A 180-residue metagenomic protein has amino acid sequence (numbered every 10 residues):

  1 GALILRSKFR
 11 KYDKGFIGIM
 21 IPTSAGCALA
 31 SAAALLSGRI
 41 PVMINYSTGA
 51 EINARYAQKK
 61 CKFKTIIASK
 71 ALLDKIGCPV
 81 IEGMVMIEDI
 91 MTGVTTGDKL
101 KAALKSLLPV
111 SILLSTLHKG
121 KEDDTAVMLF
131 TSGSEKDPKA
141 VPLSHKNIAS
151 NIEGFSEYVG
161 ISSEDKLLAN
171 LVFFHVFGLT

Functional and structural regions predicted by a protein language model:
L3-F9, S31, T48-G77, V94-A102 (+2 more regions): Conserved ATP-dependent adenylate/AMP-binding module captured primarily in the ANL superfamily
I4-T48, K166, N170-V172: Conserved AMP-binding/adenylate-forming
I17, A34, I66, T125 (+2 more regions): Conserved S/T- and glycine-rich ATP-binding loop of Class I adenylate-forming
I21, I44-N45, S69, G83-G93: Short beta-strand elements of ligand-binding domains
V85-T92, D98-F130, K136-D137, G160-K166: Conserved pre-ATP/AMP-binding loop-to-beta segment of ANL
S144-H145: Short coil-to-helix segment of the ABC ATPase nucleotide-binding domain corresponding to the Q-loop/switch region
